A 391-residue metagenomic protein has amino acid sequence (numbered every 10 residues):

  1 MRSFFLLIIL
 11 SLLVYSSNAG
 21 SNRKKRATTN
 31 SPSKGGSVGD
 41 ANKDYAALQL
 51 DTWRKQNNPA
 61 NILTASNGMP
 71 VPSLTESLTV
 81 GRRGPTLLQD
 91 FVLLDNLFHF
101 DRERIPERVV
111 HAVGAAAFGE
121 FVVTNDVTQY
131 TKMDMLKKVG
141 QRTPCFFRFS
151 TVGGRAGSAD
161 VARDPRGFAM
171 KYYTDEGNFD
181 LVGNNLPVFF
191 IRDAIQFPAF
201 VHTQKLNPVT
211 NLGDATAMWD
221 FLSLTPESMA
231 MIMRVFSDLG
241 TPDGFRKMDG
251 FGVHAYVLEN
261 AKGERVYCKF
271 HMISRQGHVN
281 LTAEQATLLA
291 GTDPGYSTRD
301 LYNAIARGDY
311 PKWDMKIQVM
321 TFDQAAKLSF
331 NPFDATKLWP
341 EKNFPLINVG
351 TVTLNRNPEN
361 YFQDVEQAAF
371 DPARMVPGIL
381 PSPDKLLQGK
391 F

Functional and structural regions predicted by a protein language model:
R2-F5, N18-F391: Active-site-adjacent core segments of small-molecule enzymes
L6-S11: Sec-dependent N-terminal signal peptides
V14-S16: N-terminal signal peptide c-region/cleavage motif recognized by signal peptidases
